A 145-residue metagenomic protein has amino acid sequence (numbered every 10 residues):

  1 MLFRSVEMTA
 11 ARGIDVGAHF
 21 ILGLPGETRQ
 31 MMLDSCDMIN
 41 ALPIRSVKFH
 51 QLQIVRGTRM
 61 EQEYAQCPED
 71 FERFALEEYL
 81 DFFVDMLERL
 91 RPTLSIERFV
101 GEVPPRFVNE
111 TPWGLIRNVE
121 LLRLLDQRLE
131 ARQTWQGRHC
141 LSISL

Functional and structural regions predicted by a protein language model:
M1-L2: Short, small-residue-biased leader/transition segments that mark boundaries at the very start of proteins
V6-A10, L87: Surface-exposed amphipathic alpha-helices with a cationic face
V16-L22, F49-Q51, R98-V100: A cross-domain feature marking catalytic cores of carbohydrate-active enzymes and several ubiquitous metabolic/repair
I21-G26, I54-R56: Conserved radical SAM core fold
P25-A41, F83: Catalytic cores of alpha/beta
M38, P43-Q51: Intrinsically disordered, low-complexity linker/tail regions enriched in Pro/Ser/Thr and polar/acidic residues
S46, Q53-L145: Auxiliary Fe-S-binding modules of radical SAM enzymes
